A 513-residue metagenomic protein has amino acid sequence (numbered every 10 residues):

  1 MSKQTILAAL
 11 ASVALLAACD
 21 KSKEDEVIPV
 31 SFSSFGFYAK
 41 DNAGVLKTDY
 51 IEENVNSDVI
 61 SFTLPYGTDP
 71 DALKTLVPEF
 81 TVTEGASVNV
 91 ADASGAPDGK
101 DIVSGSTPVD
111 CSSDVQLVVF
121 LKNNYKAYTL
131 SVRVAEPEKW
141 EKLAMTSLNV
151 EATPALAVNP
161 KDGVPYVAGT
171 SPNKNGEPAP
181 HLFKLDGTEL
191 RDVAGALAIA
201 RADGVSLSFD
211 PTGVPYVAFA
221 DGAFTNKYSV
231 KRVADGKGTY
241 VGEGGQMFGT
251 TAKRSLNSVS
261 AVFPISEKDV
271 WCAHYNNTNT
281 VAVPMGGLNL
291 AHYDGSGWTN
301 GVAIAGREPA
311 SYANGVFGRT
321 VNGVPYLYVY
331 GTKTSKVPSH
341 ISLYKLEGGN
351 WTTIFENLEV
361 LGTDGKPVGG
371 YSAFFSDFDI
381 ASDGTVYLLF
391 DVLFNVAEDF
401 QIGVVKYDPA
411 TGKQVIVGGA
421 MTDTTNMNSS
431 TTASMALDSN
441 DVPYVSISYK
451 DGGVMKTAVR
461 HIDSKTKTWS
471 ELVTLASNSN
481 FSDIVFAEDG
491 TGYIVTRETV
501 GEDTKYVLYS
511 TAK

Functional and structural regions predicted by a protein language model:
M1-A17: Sec-dependent bacterial lipoprotein signal peptides
C19-A152, E189-L197, G238-G249, K513: Beta-rich interaction/scaffold domains
W140-T146, L190-L197, T239-G249, T299-G306 (+3 more regions): Beta-propeller fold detector
A144-E177: Beta-strand-rich domains and repeat architectures in extracellular enzymes and scaffolds, especially beta-propellers
N149-A157, A198-D210, F248-P264, R307-T320 (+3 more regions): Repeated scaffold domains used in trafficking and secretory/extracellular systems, primarily beta-propellers
D162-A168, T212-V217, S266-C272, N322-V329 (+3 more regions): Entry beta-strands of beta-propeller and related beta-repeat scaffolds
N173-F183, A223-R232, N276-A291, K333-K345 (+3 more regions): Structural motif
T466-K513: Blade-level signature of beta-propeller repeat domains, shared across WD40, Kelch, NHL, RCC1 and BNR/Asp-box propellers
